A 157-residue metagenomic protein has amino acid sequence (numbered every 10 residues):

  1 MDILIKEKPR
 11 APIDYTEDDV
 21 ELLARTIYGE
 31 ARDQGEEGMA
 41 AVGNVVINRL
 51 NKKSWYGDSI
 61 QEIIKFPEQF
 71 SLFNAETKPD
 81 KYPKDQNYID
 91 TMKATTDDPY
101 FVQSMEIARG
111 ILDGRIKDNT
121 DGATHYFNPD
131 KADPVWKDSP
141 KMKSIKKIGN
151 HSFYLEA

Functional and structural regions predicted by a protein language model:
M1-R10: Cell-wall glycan-active module
P9-A157: Bacterial extracytoplasmic/cell-wall-associated proteins, especially those involved in peptidoglycan
